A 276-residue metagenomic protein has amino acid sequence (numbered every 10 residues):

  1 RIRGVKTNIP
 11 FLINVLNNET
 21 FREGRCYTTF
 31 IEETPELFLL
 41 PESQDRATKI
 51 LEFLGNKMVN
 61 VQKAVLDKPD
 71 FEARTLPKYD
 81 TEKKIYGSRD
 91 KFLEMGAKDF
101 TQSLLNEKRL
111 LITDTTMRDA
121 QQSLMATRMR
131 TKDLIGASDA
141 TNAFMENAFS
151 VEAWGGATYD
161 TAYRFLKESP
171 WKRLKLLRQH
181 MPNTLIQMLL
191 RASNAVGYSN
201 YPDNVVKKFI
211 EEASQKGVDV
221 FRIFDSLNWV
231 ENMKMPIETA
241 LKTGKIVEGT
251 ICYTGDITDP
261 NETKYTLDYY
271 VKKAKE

Functional and structural regions predicted by a protein language model:
R1-E82: Catalytic cores of soluble metabolic enzymes centered on carboxylation/carboxyl-transfer
I2-V5, T20-G24, L37-Q44, D90 (+5 more regions): Hydrophobic alpha-helical scaffolding
A64-K84, M95, D99, Q187 (+2 more regions): Fe-S ferredoxin-like electron-transfer domains and their immediately adjacent linker/connector regions across
R74, K78-M95, K108, T127-R130 (+1 more regions): Alpha/beta catalytic barrel-like cores
Y79-D119, L124, L174, Q179: N-terminal amphipathic alpha-helix/helix-capping segment at the start of soluble metabolic enzymes
L110, M129-A153, L166-L185, R191-E276: Alpha/beta enzyme core
T115-R118, A153-G156, L189-R191: Acidic/polar N-terminal loop/beta-strand segments that form early-domain functional surfaces
